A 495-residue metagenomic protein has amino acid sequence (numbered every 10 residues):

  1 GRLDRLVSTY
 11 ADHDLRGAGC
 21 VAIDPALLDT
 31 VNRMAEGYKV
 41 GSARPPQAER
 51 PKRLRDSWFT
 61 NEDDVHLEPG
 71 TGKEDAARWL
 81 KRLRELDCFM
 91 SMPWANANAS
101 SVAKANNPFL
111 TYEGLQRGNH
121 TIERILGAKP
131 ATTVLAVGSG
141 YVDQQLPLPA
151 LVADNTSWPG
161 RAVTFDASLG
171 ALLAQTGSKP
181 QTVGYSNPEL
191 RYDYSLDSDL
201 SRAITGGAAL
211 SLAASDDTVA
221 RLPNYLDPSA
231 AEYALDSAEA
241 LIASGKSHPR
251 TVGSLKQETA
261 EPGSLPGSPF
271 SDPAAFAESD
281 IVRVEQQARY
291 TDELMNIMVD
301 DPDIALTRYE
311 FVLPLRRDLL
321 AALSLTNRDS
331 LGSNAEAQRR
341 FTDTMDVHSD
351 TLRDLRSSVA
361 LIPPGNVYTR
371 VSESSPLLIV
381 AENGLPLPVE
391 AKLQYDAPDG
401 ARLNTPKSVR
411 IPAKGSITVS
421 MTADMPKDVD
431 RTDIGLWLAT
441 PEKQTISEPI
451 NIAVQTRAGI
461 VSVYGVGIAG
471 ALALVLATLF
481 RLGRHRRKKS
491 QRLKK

Functional and structural regions predicted by a protein language model:
G1-R82, L86: Active-site beta->alpha N-cap acidic-glycine motif
D14-C20, E85-M90, R124, A128-T132 (+2 more regions): Loop/turn elements at helix/coil->beta-strand transitions in domains of secreted/extracellular proteins
V21, M92, L135, I379: Conserved, mostly hydrophobic/aromatic
D29-T30, M34-S42, N106-F109, P149 (+1 more regions): Short secondary-structure boundary/capping segments
M90-T121: Glycine-rich phosphate-binding "P-loop"
R117-K129, G140-A360, W437-P441: Catalytic grooves of carbohydrate-active enzymes
P302-D318, A322-V461: Membrane-proximal extracellular "stem/stalk" segments of glycoproteins immediately N-terminal to a transmembrane helix
D433, A439-K495: Acidic, serine/threonine- and proline-rich intrinsically disordered appendage/tail regions
